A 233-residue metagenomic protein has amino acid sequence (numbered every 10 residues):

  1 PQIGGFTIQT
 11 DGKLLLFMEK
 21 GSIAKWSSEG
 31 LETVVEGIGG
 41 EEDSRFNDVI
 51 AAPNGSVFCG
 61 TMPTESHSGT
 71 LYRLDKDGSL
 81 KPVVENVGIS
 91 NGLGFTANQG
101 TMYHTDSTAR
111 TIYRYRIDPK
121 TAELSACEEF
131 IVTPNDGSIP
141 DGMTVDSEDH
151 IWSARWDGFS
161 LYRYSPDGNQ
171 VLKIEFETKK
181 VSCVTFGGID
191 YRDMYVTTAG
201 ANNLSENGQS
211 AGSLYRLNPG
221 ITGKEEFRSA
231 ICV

Functional and structural regions predicted by a protein language model:
P1, E32-G39, S79-E85, C127-T133 (+1 more regions): A short beta-strand motif characteristic of beta-propeller blades
P1-M18, G39-V57, E65, V83-M102 (+3 more regions): Beta-rich, blade/repeat-based domains predominating in secreted/periplasmic proteins but also intracellular
T10-L14, W26-G30, E36, P53 (+7 more regions): Flexible "stalk/tail and boundary" regions
S22-A24, G69-Y72, T111-Y113, S160-Y162 (+1 more regions): A short loop-to-beta-strand structural motif that recurs across blades of beta-propeller domains
P63-S68, S107-R110, W156-D157, L204-S210: Short, solvent-exposed loop/turn segments at conserved positions within beta-propeller repeat blades
R110-T111, Y115, V132-N169: Loop/turn-rich, solvent-exposed surfaces of beta-rich toroidal or solenoidal domains
Y115-A122, P219-K224: Short loop/turn segments immediately following beta-strands, especially the blade-tip and inter-blade linker loops
T185-V233: Blade-level signature of beta-propeller repeat domains, shared across WD40, Kelch, NHL, RCC1 and BNR/Asp-box propellers
